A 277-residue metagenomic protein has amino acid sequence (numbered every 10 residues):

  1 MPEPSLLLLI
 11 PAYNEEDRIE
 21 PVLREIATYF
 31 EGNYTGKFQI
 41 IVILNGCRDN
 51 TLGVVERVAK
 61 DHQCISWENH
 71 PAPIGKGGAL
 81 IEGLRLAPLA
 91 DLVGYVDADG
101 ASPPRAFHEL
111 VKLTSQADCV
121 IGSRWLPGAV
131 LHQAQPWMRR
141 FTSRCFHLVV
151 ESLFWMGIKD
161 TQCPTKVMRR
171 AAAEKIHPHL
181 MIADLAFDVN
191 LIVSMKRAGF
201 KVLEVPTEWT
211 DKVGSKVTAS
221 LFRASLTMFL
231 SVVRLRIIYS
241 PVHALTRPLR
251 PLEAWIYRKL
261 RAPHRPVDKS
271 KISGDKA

Functional and structural regions predicted by a protein language model:
M1-S5, W155, H179-A277: Hydrophobic helical membrane-anchoring modules
P4-I10, I19, I26, F38-I43: Hydrophobic targeting segments
E15-E31: Short, well-formed alpha-helical segments that are part of the catalytic scaffolds of diverse glycosyltransferases
D17-P21, D49-V58: Acidic helix N-cap motif at the loop->helix transition within catalytic regions of sugar-transfer enzymes
F38-I41, L52-L86: Conserved donor nucleotide-binding strand/loop of the catalytic core
L44-G53, G100: A conserved acidic beta->alpha catalytic loop
E68-A87, L92, P104-L185, K212-S220 (+1 more regions): Acceptor/aglycone-binding surface of glycosyltransferases and processive sugar-polymer synthases
